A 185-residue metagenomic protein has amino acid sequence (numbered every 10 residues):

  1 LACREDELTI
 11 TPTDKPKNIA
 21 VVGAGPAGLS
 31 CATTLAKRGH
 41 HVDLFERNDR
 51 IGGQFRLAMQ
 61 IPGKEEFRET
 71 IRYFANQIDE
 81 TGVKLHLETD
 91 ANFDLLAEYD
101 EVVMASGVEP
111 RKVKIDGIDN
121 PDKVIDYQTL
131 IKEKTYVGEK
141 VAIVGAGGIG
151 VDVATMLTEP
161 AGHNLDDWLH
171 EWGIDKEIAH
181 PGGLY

Functional and structural regions predicted by a protein language model:
L1-K15: Cysteine-cluster motifs in flexible loop/terminal segments that predominantly coordinate metals
A2-D6, G82-T89, P121-T129: Short gly/ser/thr-rich secondary-structure transition/capping motifs
P12-L44, H86-D94, E98, E109-I115 (+1 more regions): Rossmann-like dinucleotide/flavin-binding elements
N48-I51: Helix N-cap at the beta1-alpha1 junction of Rossmann-like dinucleotide-binding domains, i.e., the first residues
G53-Y99: N-terminal Rossmann-like dinucleotide/flavin-binding domain of flavoprotein oxidoreductases that bind FAD/FMN
Q60-K64, A105, P121: Short, hinge-like loop/turn segments at secondary-structure boundaries
G117-D119: Active-site His/acidic residue clusters
